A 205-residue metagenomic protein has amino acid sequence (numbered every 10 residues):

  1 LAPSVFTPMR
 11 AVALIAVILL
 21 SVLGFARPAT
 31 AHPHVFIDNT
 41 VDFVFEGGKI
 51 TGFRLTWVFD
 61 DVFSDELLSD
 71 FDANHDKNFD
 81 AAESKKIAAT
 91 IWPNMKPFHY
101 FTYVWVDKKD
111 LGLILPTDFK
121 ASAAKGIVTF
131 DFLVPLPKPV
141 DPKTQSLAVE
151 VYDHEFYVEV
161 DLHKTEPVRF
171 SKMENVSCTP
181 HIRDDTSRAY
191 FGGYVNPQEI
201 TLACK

Functional and structural regions predicted by a protein language model:
S4-A16: Bacterial N-terminal signal peptides that target proteins for export
L20-P28: C-terminal segment of classical bacterial N-terminal signal peptides
P33-V58: Early extracytoplasmic/domain-onset interaction patches
V41-F45, F59-F63, V134-K138, D153-E155: Beta-strand elements of well-folded, non-transmembrane domains
G52, D65-S69, P142-A148: Short, hydrophobic/aromatic beta-strand segments
D70-A81: Acidic, glycine-anchored loop motifs typical of Ca2+
K86-V104: Short, well-structured hydrophobic secondary-structure segments
F101, W105-K205: Mature, soluble, non-transmembrane domains
